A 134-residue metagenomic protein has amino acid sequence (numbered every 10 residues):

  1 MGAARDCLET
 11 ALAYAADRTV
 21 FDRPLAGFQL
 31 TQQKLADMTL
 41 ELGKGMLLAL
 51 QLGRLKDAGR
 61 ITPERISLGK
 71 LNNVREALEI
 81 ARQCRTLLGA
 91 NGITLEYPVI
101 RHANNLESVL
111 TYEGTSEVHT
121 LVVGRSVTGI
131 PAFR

Functional and structural regions predicted by a protein language model:
M1-R134: Alpha-helical interface subdomain recognition
